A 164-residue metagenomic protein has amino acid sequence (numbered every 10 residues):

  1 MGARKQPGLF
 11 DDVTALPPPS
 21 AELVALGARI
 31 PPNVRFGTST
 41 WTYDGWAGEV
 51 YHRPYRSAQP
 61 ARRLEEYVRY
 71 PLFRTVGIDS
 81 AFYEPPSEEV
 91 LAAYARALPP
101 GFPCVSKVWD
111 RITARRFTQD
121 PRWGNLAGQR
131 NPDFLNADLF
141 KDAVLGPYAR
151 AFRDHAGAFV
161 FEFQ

Functional and structural regions predicted by a protein language model:
M1-Q164: Residues lining hydrophobic/aromatic ligand-binding pockets adjacent to catalytic sites
